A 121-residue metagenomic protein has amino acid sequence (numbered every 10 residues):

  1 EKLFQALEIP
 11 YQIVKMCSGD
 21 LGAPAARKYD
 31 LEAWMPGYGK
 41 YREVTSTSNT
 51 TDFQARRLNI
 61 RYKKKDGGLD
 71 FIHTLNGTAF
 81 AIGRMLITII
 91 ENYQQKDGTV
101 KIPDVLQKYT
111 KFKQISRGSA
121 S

Functional and structural regions predicted by a protein language model:
E1-S121: TRNA-recognition modules of translation machinery and tRNA-sensing kinases, especially anticodon-binding
